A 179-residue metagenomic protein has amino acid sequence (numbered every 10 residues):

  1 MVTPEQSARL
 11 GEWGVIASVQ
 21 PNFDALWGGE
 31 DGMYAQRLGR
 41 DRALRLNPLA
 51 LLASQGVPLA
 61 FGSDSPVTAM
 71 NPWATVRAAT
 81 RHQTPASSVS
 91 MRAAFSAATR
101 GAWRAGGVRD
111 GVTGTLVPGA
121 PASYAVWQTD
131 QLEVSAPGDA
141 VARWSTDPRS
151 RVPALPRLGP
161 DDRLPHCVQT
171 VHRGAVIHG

Functional and structural regions predicted by a protein language model:
M1-L46, A60: Active-site core of metal-dependent hydrolases
S7, S54, P58, T68-G179: Active-site microenvironment of metallo-dependent hydrolases
R45-P48, T75: A general structural detector for well-ordered alpha-helical segments in enzyme core domains, enriched
L49-A53: A post-motif C-terminal structural segment
D64: Active-site glycine-centered loops adjacent to acidic/histidine catalytic or metal-binding residues that shape
